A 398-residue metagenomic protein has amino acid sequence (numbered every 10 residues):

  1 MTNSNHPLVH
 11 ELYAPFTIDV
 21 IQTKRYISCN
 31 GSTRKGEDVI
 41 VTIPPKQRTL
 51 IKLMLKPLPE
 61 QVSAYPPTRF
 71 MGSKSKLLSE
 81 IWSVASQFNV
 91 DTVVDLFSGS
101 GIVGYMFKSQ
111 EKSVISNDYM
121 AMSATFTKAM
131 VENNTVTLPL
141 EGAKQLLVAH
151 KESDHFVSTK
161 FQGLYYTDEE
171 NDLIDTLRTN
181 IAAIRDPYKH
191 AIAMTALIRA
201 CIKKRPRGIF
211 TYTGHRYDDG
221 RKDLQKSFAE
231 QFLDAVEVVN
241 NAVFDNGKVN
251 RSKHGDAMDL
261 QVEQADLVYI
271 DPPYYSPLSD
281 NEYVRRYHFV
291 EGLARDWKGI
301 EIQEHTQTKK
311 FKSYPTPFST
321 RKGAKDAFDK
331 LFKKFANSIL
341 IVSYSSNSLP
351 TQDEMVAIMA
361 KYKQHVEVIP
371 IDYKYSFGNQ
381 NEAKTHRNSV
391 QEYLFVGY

Functional and structural regions predicted by a protein language model:
M1-T2, V41, I81, V93-F107 (+4 more regions): Conserved proline-anchored active-site loop of SAM-dependent methyltransferases that bridges a beta-strand
M1-Y26, S313-K363, P370-I371: Conserved Class I SAM-dependent methyltransferase catalytic core
H10-I51, Q352-V356, K363-Y398: Class I S-adenosyl-L-methionine
S28-G31, R48-V94, I102-S109, N133: S-adenosyl-L-methionine
L55-L58, Y165-Y283, D296-K310, Y314: SAM-dependent nucleic-acid methyltransferase catalytic core
D91-D154, T159-Q162, N171, T176-A182 (+5 more regions): SAM cofactor-binding core of SAM-dependent methyltransferases, primarily the Rossmann-like beta-alpha-beta module
F289-L331: Glycine-rich S-adenosyl-L-methionine
